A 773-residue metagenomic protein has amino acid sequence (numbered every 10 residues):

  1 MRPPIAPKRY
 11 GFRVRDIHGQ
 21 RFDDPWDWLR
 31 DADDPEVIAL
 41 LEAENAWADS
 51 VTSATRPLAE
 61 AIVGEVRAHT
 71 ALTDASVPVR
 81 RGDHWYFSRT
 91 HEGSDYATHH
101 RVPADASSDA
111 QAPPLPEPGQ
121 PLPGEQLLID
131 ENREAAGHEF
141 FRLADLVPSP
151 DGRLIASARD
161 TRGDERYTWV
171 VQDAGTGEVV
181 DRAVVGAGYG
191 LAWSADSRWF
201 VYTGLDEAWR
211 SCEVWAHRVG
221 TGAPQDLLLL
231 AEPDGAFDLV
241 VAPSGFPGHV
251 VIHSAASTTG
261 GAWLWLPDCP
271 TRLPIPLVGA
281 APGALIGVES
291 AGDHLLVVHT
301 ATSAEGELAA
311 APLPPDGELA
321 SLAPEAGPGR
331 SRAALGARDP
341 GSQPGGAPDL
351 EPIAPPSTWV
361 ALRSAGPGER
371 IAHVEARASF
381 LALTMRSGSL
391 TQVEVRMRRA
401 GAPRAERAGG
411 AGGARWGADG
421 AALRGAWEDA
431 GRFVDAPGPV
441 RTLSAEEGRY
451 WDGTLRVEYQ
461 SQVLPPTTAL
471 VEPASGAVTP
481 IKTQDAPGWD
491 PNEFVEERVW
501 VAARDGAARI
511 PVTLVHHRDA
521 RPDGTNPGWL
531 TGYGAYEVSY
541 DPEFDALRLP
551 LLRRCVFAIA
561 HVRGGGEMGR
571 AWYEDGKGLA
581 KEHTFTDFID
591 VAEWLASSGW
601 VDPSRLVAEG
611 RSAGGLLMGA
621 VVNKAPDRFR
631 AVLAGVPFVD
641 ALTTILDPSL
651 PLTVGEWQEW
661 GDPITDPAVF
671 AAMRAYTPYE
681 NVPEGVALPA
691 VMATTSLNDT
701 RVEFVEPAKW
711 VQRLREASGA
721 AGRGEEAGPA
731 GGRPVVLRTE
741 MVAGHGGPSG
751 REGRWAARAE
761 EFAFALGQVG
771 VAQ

Functional and structural regions predicted by a protein language model:
M1-S444, G448-T454, Q462-L464, V471 (+4 more regions): Beta-propeller folds
D95, G163-E165, A208-R210, A236-F237 (+23 more regions): Flexible loop/turn segments at secondary-structure boundaries
L127, L228, A477, V556 (+1 more regions): Conserved beta-strand segments of alpha/beta enzyme cores
D130-L146, A158-D164, E178, P473-A477 (+7 more regions): Cap/lid segment of the alpha/beta-hydrolase catalytic domain
Q172, T203, H217, H253 (+22 more regions): Generic beta-strand/beta-sheet core signal
P247, T259, L285, G292-D293 (+22 more regions): Active-site lining segments that contact anionic ligands and/or coordinate catalytic metals
P324, R332-L335, A402, E406-G409 (+11 more regions): Extracellular/periplasmic ectodomains of large secreted or surface enzymes and adhesion receptors
V562-Q773: Active-site-proximal cap/loop segments of hydrolase catalytic domains
